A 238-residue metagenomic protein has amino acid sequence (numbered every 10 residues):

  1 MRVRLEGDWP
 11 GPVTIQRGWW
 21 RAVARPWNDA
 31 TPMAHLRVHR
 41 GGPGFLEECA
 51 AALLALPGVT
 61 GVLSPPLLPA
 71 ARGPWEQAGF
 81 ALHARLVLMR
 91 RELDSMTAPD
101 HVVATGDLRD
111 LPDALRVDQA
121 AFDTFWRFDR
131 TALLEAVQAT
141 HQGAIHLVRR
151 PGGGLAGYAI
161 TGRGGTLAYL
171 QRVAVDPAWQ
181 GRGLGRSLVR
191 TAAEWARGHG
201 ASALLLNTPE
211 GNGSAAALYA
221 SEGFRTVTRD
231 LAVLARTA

Functional and structural regions predicted by a protein language model:
M1-L56: N-terminal charged segments
G7-W9, V87-H101, S202, N207-G213 (+1 more regions): C-terminal "cap" of GNAT-fold acetyltransferases
W20-R37, H83-R85, G162-Q171, Q180: A conserved beta-turn-beta hairpin within the catalytic core of GNAT-like acetyltransferases that forms part
P26-W27, T131-P151, A156-A174: A conserved beta-strand-loop-helix scaffold within acyl/acetyltransferase catalytic domains
V38-D100, A232-R236: Acyl-donor-binding surface of acyltransferase catalytic domains
G41-L54, V175, G181-E194, G198 (+1 more regions): Conserved acetyl-CoA-binding loop-helix of GNAT-fold acetyltransferases
L67-A84, R182, R186, G198 (+1 more regions): Conserved active-site alpha-helix within GNAT-family acetyltransferase domains
V102-A114: A short beta-loop-alpha structural element at the N-terminal edge of CoA-dependent acyl/N-acetyltransferase catalytic
